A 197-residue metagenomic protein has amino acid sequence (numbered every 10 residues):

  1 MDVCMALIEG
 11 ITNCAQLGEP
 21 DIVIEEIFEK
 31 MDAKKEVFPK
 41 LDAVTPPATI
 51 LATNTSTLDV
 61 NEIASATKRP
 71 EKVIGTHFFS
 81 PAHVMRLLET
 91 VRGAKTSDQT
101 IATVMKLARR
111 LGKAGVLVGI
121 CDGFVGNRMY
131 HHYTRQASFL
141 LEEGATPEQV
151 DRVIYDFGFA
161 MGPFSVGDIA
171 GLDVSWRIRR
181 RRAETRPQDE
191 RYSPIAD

Functional and structural regions predicted by a protein language model:
M1-D197: N-terminal glycine-rich phosphate-binding loop for ADP-containing cofactors
